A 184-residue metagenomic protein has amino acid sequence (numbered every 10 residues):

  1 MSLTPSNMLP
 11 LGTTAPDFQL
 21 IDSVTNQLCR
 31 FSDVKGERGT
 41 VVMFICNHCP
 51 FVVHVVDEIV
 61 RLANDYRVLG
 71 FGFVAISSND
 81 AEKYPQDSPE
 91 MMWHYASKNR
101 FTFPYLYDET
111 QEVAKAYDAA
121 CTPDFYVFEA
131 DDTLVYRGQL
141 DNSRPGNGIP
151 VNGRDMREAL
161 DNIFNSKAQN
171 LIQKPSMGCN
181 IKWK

Functional and structural regions predicted by a protein language model:
M1-Q173, N180-K184: Chalcogenol-based redox active-site neighborhoods
